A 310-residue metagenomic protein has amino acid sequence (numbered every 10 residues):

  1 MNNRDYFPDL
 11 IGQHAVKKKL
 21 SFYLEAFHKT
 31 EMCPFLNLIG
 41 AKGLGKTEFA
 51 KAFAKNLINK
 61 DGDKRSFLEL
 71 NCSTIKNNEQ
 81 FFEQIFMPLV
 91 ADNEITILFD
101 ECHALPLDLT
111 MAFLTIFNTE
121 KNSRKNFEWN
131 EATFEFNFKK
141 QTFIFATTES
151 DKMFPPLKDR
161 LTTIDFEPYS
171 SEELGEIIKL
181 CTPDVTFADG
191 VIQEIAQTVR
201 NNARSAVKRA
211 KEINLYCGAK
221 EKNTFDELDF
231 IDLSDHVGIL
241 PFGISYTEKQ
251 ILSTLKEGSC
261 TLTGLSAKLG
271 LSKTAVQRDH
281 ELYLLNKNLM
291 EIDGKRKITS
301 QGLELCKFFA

Functional and structural regions predicted by a protein language model:
N2-I39: Pre-Walker A (pre-P-loop) alpha-helix and adjacent loop at the N terminus of AAA/AAA+ ATPase modules, a conserved
K17-K18, K64-N93: Short glycine-rich substrate-engagement loop in P-loop NTPases that contacts/grips substrate
E25, L107-F138: Conserved catalytic/switch belt of AAA+ P-loop NTPases
E25-K29, C33-E69, F86-P88: Walker A/P-loop
T148, T162-L174: Conserved AAA+ ATPase "SRH/arginine-finger" region at the nucleotide-binding site
Q193-Q197, R204-A219, L252, L282: C-terminal helical "lid" of AAA+/P-loop NTPase domains
V199-N214, D226, I244-Y246, S259: The conserved phosphate-sensing helix
G258-A310: Terminal-proximal interaction/regulatory segments of ATP-powered molecular machines
